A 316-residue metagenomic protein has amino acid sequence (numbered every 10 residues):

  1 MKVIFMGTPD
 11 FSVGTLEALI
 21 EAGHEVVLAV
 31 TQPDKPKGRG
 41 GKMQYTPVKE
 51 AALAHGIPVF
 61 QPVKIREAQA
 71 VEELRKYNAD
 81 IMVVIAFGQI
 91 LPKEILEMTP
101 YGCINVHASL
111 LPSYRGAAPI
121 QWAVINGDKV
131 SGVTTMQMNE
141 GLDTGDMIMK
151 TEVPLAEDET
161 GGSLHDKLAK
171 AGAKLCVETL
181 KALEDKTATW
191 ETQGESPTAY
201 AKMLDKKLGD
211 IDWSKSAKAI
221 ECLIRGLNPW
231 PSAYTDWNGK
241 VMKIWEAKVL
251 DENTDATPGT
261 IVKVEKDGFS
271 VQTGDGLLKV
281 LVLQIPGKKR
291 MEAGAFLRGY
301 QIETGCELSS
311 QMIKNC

Functional and structural regions predicted by a protein language model:
M1-G40: N-terminal Rossmann-like dinucleotide-binding module
K2-I4, V27-A29, P58-Y77, I90-A108: Internal alpha/beta domain cores that form substrate/cofactor-binding pockets in large enzymes and binding proteins
P9-A22, A51-F60, N78-D80: Hydrophobic N-terminal alpha-helices or hydrophobic patches in metabolic proteins across all domains of life
V13, E17-E21, E72-R75, K93 (+1 more regions): Amphipathic, non-transmembrane alpha-helical secondary structure
V13, K42-Y45, E67-V71, Q89 (+1 more regions): Structural motif corresponding to alpha-helix initiation and N-cap regions
A22-E25, Q32, I81-A201, D205-K207: Donor/substrate-binding cores of folate-linked one-carbon enzymes
K35-H55: N-terminal beta-loop-helix "entrance" segment that forms/cooperates in small-molecule cofactor or anionic ligand
S214-C316: An anion-binding loop in the catalytic cleft
